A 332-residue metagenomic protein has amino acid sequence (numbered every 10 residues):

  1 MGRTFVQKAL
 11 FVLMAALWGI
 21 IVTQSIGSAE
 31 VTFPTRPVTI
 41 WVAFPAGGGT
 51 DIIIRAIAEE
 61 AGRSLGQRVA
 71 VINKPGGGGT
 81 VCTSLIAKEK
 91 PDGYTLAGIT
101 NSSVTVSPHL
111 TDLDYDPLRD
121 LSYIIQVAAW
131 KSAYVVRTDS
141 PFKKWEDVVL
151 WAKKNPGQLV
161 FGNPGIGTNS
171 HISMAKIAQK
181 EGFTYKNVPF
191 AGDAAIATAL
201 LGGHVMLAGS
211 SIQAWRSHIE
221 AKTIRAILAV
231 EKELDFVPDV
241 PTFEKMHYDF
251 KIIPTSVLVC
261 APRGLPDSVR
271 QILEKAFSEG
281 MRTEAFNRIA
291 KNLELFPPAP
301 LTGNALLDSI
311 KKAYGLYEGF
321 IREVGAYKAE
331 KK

Functional and structural regions predicted by a protein language model:
M1-T35, K328-K332: Short, low-complexity disordered leader/linker segments with a strong preference for bacterial N-terminal type II
S28-D120, Q158, I166, G182-G209 (+4 more regions): N-terminal (or domain-start) structured segment
E59, P91, A152-K153, V205 (+4 more regions): Solvent-exposed alpha-helix faces
L85-T95, P108-A195, F243, I253-A290: Hinge/capping helix and adjacent helix->loop/strand transition within the periplasmic-binding protein
S102-D112, A175-K180, L207-V240: A ligand-binding cleft/hinge motif common to bilobed small-molecule-binding domains
A129, W215-R282, N287, K312-G315 (+1 more regions): C-terminal lobe and pocket-closing loops of periplasmic/extracytoplasmic Venus-flytrap solute-binding proteins
L201, N304-G315: Membrane-helix entry/capping segments
Q271, R282, F286-S309: Mature extracytoplasmic/periplasmic domains
